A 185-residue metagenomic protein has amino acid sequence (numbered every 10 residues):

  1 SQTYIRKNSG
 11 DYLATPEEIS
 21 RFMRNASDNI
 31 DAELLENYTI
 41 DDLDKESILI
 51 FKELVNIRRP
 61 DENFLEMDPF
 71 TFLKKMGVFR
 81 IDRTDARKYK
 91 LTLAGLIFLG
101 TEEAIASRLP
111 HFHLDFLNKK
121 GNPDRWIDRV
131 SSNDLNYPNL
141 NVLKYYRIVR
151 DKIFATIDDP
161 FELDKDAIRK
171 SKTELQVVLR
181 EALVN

Functional and structural regions predicted by a protein language model:
T3-V184: Active-site helix-to-loop segments that bind/position phosphate- or nucleotide-bearing substrates and donors across
